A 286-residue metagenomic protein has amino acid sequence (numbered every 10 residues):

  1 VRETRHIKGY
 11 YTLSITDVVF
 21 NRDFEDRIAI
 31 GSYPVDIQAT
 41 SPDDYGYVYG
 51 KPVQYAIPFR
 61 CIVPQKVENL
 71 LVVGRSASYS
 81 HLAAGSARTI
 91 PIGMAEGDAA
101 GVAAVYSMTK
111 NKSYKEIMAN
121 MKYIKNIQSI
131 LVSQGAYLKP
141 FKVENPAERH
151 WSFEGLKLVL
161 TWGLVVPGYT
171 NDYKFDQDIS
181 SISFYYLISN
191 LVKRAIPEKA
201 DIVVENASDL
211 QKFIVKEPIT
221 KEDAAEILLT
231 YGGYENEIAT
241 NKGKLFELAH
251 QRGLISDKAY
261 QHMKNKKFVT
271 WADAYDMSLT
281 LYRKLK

Functional and structural regions predicted by a protein language model:
V1-N126, I130: Flavin (FAD/FMN)-binding glycine-rich loop and adjacent Rossmann-like elements that form
K122-K286: N-terminal propeptides
